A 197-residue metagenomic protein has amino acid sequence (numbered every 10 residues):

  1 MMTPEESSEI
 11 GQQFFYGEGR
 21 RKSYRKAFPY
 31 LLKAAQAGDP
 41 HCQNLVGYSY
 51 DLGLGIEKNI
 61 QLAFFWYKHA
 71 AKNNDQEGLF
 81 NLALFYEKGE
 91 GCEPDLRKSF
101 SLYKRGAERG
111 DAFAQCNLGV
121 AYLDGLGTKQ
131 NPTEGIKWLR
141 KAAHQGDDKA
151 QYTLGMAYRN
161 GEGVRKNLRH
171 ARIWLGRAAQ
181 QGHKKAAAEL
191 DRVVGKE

Functional and structural regions predicted by a protein language model:
M1, E9-I10, P29: Periodic aromatic/glycine/histidine/acidic cluster detector with a strong bias toward beta-strand repeat architectures
M2-T3, S7, Y16-E18, S23 (+13 more regions): Short helix-capping/linker turns of helical repeat alpha-solenoids
S7-Y16, R20, L45-L52, I56 (+6 more regions): Hydrophobic face of amphipathic alpha-helices that form TPR/SEL1-like repeat modules and related alpha-solenoid
K166-K184, D191: TPR/TPR-like (Sel1-like) alpha-helical repeat modules
